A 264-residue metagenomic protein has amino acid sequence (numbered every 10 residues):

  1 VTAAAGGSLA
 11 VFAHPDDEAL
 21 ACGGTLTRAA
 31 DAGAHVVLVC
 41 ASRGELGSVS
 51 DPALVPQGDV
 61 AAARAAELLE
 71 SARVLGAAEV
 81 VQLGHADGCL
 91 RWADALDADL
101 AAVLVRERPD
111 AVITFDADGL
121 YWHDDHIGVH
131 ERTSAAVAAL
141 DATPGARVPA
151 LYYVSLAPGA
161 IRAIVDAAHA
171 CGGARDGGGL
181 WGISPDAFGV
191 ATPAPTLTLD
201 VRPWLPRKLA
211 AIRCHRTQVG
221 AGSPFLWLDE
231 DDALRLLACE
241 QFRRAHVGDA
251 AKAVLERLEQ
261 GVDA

Functional and structural regions predicted by a protein language model:
V1-L9, W92-A264: Metal-dependent de-N-acetylase/amidase catalytic core
V1-R108, A135-A138, A142, R243-H246 (+1 more regions): Active-site rim/loop-helix segments in enzyme catalytic domains that contact anionic ligands
